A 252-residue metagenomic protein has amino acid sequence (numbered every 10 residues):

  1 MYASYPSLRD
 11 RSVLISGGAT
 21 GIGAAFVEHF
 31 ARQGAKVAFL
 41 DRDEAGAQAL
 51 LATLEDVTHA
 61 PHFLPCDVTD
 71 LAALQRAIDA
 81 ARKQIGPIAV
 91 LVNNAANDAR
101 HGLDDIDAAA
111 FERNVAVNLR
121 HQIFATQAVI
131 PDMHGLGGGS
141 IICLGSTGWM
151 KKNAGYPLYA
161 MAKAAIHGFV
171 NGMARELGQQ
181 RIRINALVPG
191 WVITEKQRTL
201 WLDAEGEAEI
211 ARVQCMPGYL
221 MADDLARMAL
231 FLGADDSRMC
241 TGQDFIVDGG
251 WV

Functional and structural regions predicted by a protein language model:
Y2, I123, Y219-V247: C-terminal substrate-recognition "lid" of short-chain dehydrogenase/reductases
S7-A38: Canonical Rossmann dinucleotide-binding motif of NAD(H)/NADP(H)-dependent dehydrogenases/reductases, specifically
V92, G178, R183, C240-G242: Short, small/polar-rich loop/turn modules that mediate ligand/substrate recognition or access, typified
G102-L103, D107-V115, I210: Substrate-binding pocket helix/loop in short-chain dehydrogenase/reductase
I106, K152-A160, G172: Active-site loop-to-helix junction immediately N-terminal to the catalytic Tyr of the SDR YXXXK motif in Rossmann-fold
T126, A162: Active-site helix of classical SDR
P131, R175-Q179, R238: Alpha-helical segment proximal to the catalytic Tyr-Lys
